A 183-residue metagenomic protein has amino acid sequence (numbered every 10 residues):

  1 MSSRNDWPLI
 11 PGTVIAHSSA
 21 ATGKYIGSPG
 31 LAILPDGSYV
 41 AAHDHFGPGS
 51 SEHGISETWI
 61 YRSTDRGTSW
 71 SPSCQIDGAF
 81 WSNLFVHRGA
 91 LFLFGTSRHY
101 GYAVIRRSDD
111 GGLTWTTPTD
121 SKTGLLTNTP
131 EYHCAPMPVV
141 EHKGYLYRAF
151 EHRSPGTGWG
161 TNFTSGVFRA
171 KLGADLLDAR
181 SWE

Functional and structural regions predicted by a protein language model:
M1-S28, A32-W81, F85-A135, V140-E183: Beta-rich carbohydrate-recognition and catalytic domains
